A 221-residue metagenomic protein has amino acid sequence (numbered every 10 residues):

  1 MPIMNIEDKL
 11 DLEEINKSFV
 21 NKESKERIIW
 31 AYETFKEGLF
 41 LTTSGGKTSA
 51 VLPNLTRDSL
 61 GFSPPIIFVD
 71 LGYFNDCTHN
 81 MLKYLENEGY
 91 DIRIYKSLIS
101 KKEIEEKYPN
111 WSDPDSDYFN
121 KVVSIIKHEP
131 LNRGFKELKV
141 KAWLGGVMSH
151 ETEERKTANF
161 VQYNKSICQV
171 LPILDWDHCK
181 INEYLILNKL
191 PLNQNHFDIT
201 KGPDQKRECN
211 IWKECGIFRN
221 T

Functional and structural regions predicted by a protein language model:
P2-T221: Nucleotide-activated chemistry modules centered on ATP-dependent adenylation/adenylyltransferase
